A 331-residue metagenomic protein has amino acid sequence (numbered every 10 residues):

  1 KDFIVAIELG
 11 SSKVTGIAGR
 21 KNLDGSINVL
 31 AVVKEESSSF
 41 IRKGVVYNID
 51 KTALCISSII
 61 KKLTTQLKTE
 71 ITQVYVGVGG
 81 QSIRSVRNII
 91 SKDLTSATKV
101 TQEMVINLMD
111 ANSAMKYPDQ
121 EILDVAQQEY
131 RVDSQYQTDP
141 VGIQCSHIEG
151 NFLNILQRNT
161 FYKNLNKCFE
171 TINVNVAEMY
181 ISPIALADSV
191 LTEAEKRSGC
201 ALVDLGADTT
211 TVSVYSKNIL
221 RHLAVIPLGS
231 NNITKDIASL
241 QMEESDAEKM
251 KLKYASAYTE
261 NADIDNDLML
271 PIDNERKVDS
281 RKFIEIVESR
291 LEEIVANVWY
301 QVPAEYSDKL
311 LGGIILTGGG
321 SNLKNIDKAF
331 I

Functional and structural regions predicted by a protein language model:
K1-K13, I17-A201, I219-R221, S230 (+3 more regions): Nucleotide/phosphate-binding catalytic cleft detector across ATP-hydrolyzing and phosphate-transferring enzymes
V14, D208-S213, L323-K324: Short glycine/serine/threonine-rich phosphate/pyrophosphate-binding segments that cradle anionic phosphate groups
G79, S256-Y258, L310-I331: Glycine-rich phosphate-binding loops at beta-strand->alpha-helix junctions
N164, S189, D236, N325-I326: Phosphate- and divalent-cation-binding pockets in alpha/beta enzyme and binding domains that engage nucleotide-derived
S198-S239: Glycine-rich phosphate-binding loop of actin/hexokinase-like ATP-binding domains
A247-M250: Small-residue helix-packing motif on alpha-helices
R290-W299: A general structural motif
